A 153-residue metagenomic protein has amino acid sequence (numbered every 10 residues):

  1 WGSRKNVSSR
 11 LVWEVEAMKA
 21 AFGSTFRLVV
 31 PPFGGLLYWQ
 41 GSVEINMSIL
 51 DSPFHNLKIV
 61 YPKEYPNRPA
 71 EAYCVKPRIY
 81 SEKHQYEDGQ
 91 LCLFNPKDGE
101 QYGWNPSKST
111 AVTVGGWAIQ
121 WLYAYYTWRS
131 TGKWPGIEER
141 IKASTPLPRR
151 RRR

Functional and structural regions predicted by a protein language model:
W1-H55, E64-R153: UBC/E2-like fold recognition across ubiquitin and ubiquitin-like conjugation systems, capturing catalytically active
L57-I59: Hydrophobic/aromatic beta-strand elements that line small-molecule binding cavities or substrate pockets in beta-rich
